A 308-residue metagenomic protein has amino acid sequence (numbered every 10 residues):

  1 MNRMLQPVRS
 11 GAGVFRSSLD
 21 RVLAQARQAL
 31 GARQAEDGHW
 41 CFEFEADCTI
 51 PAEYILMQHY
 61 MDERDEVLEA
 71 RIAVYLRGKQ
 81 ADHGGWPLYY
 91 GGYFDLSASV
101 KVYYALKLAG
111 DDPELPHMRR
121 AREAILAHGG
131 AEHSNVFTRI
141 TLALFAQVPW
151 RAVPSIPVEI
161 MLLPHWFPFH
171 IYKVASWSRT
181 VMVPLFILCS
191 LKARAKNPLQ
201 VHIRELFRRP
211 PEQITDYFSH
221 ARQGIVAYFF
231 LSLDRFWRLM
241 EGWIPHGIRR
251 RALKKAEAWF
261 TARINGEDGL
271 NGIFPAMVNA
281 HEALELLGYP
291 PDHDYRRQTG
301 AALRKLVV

Functional and structural regions predicted by a protein language model:
M1-V308: Preference for long, amphipathic alpha-helical scaffolds in soluble/luminal domains and all-alpha bundles
